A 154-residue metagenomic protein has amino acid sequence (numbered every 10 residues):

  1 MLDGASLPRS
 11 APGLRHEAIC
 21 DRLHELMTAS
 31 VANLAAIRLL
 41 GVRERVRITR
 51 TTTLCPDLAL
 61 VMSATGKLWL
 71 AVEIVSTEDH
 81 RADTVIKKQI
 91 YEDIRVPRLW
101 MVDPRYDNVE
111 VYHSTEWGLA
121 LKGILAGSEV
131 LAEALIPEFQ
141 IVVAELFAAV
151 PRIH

Functional and structural regions predicted by a protein language model:
M1-H154: Gly/Pro/Ser/Thr-rich low-complexity, intrinsically disordered segments predominantly at protein N-termini
